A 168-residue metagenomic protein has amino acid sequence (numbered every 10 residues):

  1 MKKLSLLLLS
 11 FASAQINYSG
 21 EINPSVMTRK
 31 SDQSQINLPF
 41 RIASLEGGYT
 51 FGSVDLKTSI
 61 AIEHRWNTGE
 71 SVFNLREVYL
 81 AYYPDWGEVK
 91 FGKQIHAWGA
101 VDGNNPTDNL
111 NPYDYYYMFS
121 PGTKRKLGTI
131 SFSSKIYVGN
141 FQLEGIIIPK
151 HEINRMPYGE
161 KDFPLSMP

Functional and structural regions predicted by a protein language model:
M1-K2, V89: Generic cytosolic/nucleocytoplasmic N-terminal low-complexity/intrinsically disordered segments
K2-A12: Sec-dependent N-terminal signal peptides
Q15-K30, R41, V54-T58: Transmembrane beta-strand segments of Gram-negative outer membrane beta-barrel proteins
R29-Q33, R65-T68: A generic structural signal for short coil/turn motifs at secondary-structure boundaries
I36-G47: Short catalytic helix/loop segments, enriched in acidic residues and glycine and frequently bearing histidine
G48-F163: Outer membrane beta-barrel
P164-P168: Conformationally flexible catalytic loops at phosphate/diphosphate-handling active centers
